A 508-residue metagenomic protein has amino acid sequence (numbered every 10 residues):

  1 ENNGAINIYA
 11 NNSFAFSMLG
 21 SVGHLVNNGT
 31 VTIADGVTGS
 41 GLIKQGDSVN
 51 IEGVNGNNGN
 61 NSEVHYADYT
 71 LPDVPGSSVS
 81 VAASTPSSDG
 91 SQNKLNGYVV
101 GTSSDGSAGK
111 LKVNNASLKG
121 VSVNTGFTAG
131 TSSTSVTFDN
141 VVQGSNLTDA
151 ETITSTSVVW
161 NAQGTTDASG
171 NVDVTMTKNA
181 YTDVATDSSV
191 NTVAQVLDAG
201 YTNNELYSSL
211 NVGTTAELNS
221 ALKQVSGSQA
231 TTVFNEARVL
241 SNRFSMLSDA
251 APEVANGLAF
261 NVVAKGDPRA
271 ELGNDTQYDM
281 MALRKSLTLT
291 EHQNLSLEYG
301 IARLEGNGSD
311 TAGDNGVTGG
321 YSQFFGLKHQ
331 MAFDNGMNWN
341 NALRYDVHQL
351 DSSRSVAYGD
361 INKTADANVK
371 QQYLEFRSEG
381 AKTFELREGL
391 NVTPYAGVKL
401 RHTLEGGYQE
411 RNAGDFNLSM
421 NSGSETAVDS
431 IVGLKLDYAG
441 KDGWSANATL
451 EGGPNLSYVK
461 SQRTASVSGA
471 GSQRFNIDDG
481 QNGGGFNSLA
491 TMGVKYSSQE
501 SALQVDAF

Functional and structural regions predicted by a protein language model:
E1-S13, S17-K94, S107-K119, S145-A150 (+3 more regions): Surface-exposed loop/turn motifs in large extracellular/passenger domains
N2, S17-M18, N27, K44-Q45 (+12 more regions): Polar/charged side chains located within well-ordered beta-strands of beta-rich proteins
S62-S80, K94-K112, N124-E291, V369: Outer-membrane translocation/initiation segment of Type V secreted surface proteins
Y207-E388, N482, Q504-F508: Outer membrane beta-barrel translocator domains of Type V secretion systems
M281-L287, F325-M331, Y345, F376-K382 (+4 more regions): Residues on the lipid-exposed face of transmembrane beta-strands in outer-membrane beta-barrel proteins
T311-G316, D351-N368, L404-T426, L456-G485: Solvent-exposed, glycine/polar-rich loop segments of beta-barrel outer-membrane systems
Q323-L327, M420-F508: Outer membrane beta-barrel transmembrane domains
